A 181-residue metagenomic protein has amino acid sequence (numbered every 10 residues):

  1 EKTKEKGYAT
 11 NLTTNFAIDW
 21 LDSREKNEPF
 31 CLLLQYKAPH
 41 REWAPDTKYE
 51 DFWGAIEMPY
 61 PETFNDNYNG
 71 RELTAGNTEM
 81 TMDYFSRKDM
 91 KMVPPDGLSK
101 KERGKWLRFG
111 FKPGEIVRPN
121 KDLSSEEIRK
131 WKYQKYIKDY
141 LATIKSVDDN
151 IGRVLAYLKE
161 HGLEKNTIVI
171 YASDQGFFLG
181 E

Functional and structural regions predicted by a protein language model:
E1-N11: Aromatic/His-enriched, Gly/Pro-containing loop or helix-boundary segments that lie immediately adjacent to catalytic
K2-K4, S23-N27, L33-N166, I170-E181: Active-site-proximal cap/lid insertion segments
A9-S23: A Trp-anchored, charged/polar loop motif used as the substrate-binding/catalytic surface of acyl/ester-handling
